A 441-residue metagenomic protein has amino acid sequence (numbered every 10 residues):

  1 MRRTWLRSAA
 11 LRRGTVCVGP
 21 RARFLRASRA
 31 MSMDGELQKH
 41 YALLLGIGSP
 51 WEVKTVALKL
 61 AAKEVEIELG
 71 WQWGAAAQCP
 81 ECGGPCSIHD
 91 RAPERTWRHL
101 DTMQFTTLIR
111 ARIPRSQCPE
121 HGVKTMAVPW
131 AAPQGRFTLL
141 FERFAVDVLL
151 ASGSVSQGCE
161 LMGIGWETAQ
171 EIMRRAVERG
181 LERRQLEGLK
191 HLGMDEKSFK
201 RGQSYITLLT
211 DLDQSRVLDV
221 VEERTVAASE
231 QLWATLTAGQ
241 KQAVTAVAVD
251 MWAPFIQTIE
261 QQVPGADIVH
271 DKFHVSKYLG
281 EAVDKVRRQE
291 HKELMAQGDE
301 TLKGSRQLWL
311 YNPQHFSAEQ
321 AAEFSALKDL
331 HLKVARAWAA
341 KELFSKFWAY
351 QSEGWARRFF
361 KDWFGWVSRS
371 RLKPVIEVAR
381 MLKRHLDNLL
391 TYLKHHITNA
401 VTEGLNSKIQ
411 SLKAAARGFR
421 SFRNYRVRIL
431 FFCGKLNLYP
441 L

Functional and structural regions predicted by a protein language model:
R2, G14, R21-M31, G83-C86 (+5 more regions): Short, positively charged, Gly/Tyr-enriched micro-motifs that form contact patches at catalytic or ligand/partner
C17, R23-M33, A76, E81 (+8 more regions): Acidic/histidine-rich catalytic cores and adjacent linkers of DNA breakage/strand-transfer/modification proteins
R29-E66, W71-G74, L140, L161-A246 (+2 more regions): Long C-terminal interaction/binding lobes of large macromolecular proteins
Q72-A76, A111-P114: Short metal-coordination and nucleic-acid-contact micro-motifs, chiefly zinc-binding Cys/His arrays
V128-A132, Q242, A266, E290-M295: Short, polar/flexible loop-turn hinges at active-site or ligand-entry regions and domain interfaces
V275-A296: Short alpha-helix plus adjacent loop in nuclease-associated cores
